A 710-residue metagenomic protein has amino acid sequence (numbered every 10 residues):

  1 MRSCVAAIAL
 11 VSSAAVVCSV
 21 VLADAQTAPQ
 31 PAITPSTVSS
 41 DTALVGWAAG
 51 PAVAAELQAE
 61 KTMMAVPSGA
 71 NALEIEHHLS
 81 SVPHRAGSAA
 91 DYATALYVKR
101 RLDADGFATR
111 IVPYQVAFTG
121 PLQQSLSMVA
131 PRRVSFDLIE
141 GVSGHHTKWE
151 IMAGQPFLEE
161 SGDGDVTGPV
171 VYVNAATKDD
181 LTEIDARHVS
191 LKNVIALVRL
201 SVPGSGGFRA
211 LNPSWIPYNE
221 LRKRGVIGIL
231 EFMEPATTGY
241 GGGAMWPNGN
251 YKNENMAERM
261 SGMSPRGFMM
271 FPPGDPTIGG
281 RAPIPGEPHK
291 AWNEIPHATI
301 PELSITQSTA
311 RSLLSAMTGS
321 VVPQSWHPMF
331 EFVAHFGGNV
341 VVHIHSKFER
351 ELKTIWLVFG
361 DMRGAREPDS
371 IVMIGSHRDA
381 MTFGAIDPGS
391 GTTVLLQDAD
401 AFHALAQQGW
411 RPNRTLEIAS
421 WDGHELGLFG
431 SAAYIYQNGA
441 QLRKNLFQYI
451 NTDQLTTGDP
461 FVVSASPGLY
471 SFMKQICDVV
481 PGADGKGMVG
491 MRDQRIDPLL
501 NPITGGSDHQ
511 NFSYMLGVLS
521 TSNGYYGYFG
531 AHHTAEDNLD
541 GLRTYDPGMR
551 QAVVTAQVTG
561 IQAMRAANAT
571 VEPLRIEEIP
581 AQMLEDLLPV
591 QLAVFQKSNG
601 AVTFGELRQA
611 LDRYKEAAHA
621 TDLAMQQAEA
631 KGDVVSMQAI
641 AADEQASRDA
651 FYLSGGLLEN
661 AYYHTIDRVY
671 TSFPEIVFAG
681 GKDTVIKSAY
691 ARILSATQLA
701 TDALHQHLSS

Functional and structural regions predicted by a protein language model:
P31-K61, A65, G69, H77-I195 (+1 more regions): Noncatalytic luminal/extracellular "stalk/propeptide" segments of secretory-pathway proteins
Q58-V66, S80-A89, F157, S161 (+12 more regions): Second-shell loop/turn segments in exported
V66, R133-S135, K148, M270-G319 (+6 more regions): Metal-dependent peptidase/peptidase-like ectodomains
P67, N71, E76, S80-A90 (+21 more regions): Sec/Tat-exported extracytoplasmic proteins
E74, A401-F429, Y449-T452: Short helix-loop-beta-strand segments that form the rim/entrance of peptidase-like active sites
G87-A89, H145-E294, T299, F383 (+1 more regions): Extracellular/luminal Protease-associated
W149-E183, D275-I386, Q397-D400, L405-Q408: Soluble metallo-hydrolase cores and metallopeptidase-like ectodomains found primarily in the secretory/periplasmic
Q557-S710: C-terminal non-catalytic alpha-helical accessory regions
